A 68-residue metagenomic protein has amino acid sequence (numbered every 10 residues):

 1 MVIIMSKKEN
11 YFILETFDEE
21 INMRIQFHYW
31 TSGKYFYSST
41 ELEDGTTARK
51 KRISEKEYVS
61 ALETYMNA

Functional and structural regions predicted by a protein language model:
M1-I4: Short, Lys/Arg-enriched N-terminal segments with co-localized hydrophobic residues within the first ~10-30 amino acids
K7-S60: Acidic, low-complexity, intrinsically disordered interaction modules
M66-A68: Short acidic DE-rich linear segments
